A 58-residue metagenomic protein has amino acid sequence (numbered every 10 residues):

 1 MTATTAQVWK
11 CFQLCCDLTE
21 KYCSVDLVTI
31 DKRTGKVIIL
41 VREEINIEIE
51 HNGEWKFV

Functional and structural regions predicted by a protein language model:
M1-I38, R42-V58: Cysteine-centric segments in proteins
